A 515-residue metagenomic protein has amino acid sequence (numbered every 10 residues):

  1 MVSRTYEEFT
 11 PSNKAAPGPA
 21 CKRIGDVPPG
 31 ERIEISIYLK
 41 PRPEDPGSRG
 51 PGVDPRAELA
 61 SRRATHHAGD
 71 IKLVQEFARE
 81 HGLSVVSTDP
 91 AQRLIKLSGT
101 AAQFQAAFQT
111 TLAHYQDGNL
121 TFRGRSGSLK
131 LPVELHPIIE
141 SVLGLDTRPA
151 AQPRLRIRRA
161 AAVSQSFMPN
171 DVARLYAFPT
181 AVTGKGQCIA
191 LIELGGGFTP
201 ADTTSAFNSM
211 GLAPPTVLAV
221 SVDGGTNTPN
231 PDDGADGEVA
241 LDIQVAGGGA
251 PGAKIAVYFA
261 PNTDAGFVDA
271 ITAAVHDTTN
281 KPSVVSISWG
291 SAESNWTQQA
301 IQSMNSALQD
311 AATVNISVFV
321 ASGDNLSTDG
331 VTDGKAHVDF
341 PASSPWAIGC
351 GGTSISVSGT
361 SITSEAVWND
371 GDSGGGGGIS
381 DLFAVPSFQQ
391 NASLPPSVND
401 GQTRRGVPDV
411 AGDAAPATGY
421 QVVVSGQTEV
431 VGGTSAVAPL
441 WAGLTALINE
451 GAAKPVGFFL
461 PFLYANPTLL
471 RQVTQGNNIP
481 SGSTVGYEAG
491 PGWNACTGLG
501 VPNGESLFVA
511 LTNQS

Functional and structural regions predicted by a protein language model:
V2-T88, K96, A101-G352, G376 (+6 more regions): Substrate-binding/charge-relay-adjacent region of secreted/lumenal peptidase catalytic domains
D232-E238, T272, I362-N369, V485-E488: Short, surface-exposed amphipathic charged segments that create phosphate/polyanion-binding patches used for binding
P341, W368, F388, V422 (+3 more regions): Short clusters of hydrophobic/aromatic residues that line enzyme substrate/ligand-binding pockets
V357-T360, K454-S515: Extracellular low-complexity, O-glycosylation-prone Ser/Thr/Pro/Gly-rich "stalks" and linkers flanking catalytic
S361-D381: Short, surface-exposed polybasic-and-hydrophobic patches located at secondary-structure transitions
